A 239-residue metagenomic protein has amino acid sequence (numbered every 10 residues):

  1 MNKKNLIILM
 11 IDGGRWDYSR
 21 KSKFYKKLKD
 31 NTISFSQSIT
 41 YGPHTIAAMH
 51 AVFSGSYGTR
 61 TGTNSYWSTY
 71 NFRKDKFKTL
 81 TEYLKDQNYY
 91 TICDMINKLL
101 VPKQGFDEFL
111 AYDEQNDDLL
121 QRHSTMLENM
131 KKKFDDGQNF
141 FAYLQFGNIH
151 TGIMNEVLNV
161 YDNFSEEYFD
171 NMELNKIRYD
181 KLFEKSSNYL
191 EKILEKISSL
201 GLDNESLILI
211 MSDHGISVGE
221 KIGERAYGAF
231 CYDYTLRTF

Functional and structural regions predicted by a protein language model:
M1-F239: Catalytic domains that recognize anionic headgroups
